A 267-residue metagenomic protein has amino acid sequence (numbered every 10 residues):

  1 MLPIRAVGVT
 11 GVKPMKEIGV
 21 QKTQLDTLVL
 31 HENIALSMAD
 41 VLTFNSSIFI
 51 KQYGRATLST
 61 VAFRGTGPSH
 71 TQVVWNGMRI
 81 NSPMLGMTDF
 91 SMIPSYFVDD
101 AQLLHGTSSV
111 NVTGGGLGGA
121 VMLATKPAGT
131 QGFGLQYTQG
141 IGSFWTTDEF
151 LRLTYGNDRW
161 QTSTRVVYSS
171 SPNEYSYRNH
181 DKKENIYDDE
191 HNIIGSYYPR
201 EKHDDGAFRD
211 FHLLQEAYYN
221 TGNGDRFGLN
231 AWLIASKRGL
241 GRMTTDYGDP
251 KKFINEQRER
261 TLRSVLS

Functional and structural regions predicted by a protein language model:
M1-H31, P68: Short, acidic, small-residue-rich periplasmic hinge/interaction motif at the N-terminus of Gram-negative outer-membrane
A39-S82: Extracytoplasmic beta-strand/coil segments of soluble accessory domains associated with Gram-negative outer-membrane
L42, A101-L103, V121-L123: Non-catalytic regulatory/gating segments with a bias toward low-complexity or hydrophobic composition
S59, L117-G119, F133-L135, T147-L151 (+2 more regions): Hydrophobic, lipid-facing positions within transmembrane beta-strands of outer-membrane proteins
M78-G106: Short acidic/polar hinge/loop motifs at secondary-structure boundaries that mediate gating or recognition
L85, Q136-T138, D148, Y198-H203 (+1 more regions): Extracellular loop and loop/strand-boundary signature of outer-membrane beta-barrel proteins
S143-S170, K183-K237: Transmembrane beta-barrel wall of Gram-negative outer-membrane proteins
Y175-D181, I234, L240-G248: Outer-membrane beta-barrel translocator domains and adjoining extracellular loop/strand segments of Gram-negative
